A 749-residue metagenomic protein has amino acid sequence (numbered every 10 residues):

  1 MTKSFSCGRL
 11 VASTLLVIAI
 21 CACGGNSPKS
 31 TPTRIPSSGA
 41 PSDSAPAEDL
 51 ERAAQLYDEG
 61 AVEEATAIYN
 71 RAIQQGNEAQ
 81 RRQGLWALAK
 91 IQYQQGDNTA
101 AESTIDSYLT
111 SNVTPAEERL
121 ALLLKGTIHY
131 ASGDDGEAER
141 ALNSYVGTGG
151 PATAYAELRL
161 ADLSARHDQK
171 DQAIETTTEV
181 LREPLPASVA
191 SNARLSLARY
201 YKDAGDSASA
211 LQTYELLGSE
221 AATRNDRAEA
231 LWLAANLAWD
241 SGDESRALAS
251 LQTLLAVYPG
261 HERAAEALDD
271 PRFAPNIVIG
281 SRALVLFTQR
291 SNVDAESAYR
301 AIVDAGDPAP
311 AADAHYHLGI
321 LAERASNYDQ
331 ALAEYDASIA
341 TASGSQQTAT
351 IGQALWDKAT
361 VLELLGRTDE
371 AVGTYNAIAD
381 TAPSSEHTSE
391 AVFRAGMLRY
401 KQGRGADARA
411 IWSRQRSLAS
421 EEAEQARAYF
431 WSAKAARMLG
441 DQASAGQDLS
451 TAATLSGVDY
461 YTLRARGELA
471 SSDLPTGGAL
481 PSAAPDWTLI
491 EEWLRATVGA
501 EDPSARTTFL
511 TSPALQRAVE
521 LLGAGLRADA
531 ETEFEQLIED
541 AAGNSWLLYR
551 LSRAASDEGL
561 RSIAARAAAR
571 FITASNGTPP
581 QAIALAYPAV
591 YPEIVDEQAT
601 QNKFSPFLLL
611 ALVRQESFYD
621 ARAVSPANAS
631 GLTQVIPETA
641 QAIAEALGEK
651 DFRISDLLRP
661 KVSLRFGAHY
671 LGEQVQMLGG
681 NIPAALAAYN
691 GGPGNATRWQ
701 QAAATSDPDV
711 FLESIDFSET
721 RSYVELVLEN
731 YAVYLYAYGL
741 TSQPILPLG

Functional and structural regions predicted by a protein language model:
A19-A22: C-terminal motif of bacterial Sec signal peptides marking the signal peptidase cleavage site
G24-S27: Bacterial signal peptide processing site
K29, G39-D43, A72-R81, Y108-R119 (+10 more regions): Short solvent-exposed coil/turn linkers within tandem alpha-helical repeat scaffolds
D43-R71, Q75, Q94-Q95, I277-A301 (+5 more regions): Alpha-helical segment of the N-proximal tetratricopeptide repeat
G60, G96, G133, D168 (+9 more regions): Residue-level detector of the short coil/turn that links helix A to helix B within each tetratricopeptide repeat
Q330, I351, W356, L365-E370 (+10 more regions): Catalytic glycan-binding domains that act on GlcNAc-containing polysaccharides
